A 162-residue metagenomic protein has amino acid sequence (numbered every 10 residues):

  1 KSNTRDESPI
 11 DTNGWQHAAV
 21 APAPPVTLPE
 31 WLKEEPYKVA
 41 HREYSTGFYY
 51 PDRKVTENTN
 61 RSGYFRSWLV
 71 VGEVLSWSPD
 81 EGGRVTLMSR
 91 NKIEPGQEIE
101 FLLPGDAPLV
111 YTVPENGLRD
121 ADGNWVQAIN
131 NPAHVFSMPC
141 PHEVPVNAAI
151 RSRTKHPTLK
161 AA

Functional and structural regions predicted by a protein language model:
K1-A162: Surface-exposed amphipathic alpha-helical tracts and adjacent flexible/coil segments at the periphery of soluble enzymes
